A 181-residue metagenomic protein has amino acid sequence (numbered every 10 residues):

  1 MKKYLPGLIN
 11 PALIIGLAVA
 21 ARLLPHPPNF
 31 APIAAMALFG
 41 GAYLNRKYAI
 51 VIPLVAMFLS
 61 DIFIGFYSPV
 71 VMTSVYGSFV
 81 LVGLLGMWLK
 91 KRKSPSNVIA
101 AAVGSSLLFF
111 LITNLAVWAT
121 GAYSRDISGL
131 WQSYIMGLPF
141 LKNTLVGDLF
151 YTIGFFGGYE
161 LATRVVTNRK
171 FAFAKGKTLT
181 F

Functional and structural regions predicted by a protein language model:
M1-A42: Hydrophobic transmembrane alpha-helices
K2-K3, N168-F181: Short, charged juxtamembrane terminal tails flanking transmembrane helices
K2-K3, W88-I99: Membrane-interface helix-boundary motifs at transmembrane edges
I14, A34-L38, V75-G83, L149-T152: Alpha-helical transmembrane segments of multi-pass membrane proteins
A20, G40-N45, L84-K93, G158-V166: Structural signal for the C-terminal ends of transmembrane alpha-helices and the immediately following loop
R22-A31, V55-L89: Interfacial aromatic-anchored transmembrane helix boundaries in multi-pass membrane proteins
A49-S60, V98-S106: Central hydrophobic cores of alpha-helical transmembrane segments in multi-pass integral membrane proteins
P95-R169, A174: Membrane-embedded alpha-helical hairpins and interfacial helices in multi-pass inner-membrane proteins
